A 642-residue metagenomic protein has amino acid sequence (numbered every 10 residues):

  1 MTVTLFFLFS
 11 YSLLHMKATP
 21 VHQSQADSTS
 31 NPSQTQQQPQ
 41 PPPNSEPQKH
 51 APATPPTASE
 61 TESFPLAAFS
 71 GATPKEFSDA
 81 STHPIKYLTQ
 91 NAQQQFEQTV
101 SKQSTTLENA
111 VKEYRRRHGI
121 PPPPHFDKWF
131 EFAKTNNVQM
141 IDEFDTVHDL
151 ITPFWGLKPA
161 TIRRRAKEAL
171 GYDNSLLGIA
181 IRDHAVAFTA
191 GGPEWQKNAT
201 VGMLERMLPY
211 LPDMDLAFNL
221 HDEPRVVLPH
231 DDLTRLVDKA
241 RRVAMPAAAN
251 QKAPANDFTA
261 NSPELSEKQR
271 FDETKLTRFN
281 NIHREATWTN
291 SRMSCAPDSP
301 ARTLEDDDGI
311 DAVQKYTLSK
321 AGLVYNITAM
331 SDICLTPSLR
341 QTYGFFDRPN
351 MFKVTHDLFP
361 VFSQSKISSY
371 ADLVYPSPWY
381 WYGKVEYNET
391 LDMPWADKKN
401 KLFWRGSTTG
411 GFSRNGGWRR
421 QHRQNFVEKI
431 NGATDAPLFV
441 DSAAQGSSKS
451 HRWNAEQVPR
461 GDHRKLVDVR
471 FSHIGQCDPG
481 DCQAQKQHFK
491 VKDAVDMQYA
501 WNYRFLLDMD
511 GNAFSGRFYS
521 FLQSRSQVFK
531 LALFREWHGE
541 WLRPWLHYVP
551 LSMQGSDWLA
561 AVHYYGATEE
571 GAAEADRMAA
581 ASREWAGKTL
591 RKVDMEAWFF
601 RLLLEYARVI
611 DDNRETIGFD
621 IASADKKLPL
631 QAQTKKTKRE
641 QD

Functional and structural regions predicted by a protein language model:
T2-Y11, D27, E46-D496, T616 (+2 more regions): Secretory-pathway glycan-assembly enzymes, especially type II membrane glycosyltransferases that use nucleotide-sugar
H15-T35, P42: Interhelical loop segments of eukaryotic multi-pass membrane proteins
Q37-Q38, W395: Long, contiguous alpha-helical scaffold regions
P39-P41, S45-P47: Long, compositionally biased, charged low-complexity segments
A494-K636, E640: Catalytic binding pocket for nucleotide-activated donors in carbohydrate/polymer assembly enzymes
